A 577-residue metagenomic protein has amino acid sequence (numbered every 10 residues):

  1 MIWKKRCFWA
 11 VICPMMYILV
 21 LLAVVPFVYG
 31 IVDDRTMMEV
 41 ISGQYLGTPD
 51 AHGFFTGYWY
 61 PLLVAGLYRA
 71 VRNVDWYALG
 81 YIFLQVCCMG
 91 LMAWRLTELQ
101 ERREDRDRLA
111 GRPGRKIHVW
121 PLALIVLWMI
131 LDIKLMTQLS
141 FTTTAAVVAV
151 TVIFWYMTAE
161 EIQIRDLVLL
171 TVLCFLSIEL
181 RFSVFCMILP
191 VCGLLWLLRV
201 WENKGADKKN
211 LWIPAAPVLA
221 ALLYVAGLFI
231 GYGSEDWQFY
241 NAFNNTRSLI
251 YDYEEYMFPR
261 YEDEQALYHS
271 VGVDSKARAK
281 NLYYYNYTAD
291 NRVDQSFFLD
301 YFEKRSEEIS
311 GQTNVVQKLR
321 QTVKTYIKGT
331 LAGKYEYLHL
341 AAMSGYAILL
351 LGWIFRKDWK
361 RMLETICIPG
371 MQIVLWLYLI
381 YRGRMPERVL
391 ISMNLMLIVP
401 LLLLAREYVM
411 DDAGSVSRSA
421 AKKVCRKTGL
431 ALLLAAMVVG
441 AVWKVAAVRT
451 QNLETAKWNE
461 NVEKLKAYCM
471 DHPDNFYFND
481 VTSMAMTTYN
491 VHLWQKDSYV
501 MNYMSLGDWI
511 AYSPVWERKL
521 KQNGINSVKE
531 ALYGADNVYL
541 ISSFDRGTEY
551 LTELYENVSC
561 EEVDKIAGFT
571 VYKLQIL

Functional and structural regions predicted by a protein language model:
A10, P14-F54, V64-R69: Extracytoplasmic loop-helix module adjacent to an early transmembrane segment
D50-L84: Short hydrophobic/aromatic helix or loop-helix immediately within or flanking a transmembrane segment in polytopic
F83-R112, I348-I354: Transmembrane-helix motifs of polytopic, lipid-linked glycan transferases
M92, K324-R361: Hydrophobic, aromatic-rich transmembrane alpha-helices and their immediate juxtamembrane boundary segments
D166-V184, G193, P217-G227: Membrane-interface alpha helices of multi-pass inner-membrane proteins
N210-L222, V399, V409-V445: Signature aromatic-anchored transmembrane alpha helix within multi-pass, membrane-resident enzymes that catalyze glycan
S234-Q321, S498-V515: Membrane-proximal stem/loop segments at transmembrane-domain junctions that anchor or position
K466-G547: Short periplasmic/luminal acceptor-recognition loop of GT-C membrane glycosyltransferases, typified by
